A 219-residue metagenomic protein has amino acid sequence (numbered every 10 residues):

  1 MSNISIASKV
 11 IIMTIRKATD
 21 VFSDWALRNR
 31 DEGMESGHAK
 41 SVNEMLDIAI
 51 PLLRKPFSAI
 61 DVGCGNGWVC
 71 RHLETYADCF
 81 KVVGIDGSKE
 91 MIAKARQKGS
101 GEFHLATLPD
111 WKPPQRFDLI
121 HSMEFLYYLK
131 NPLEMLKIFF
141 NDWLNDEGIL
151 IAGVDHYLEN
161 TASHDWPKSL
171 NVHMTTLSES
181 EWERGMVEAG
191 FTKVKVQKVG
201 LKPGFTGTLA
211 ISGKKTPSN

Functional and structural regions predicted by a protein language model:
I4-L52, H72, L158-E159: Conserved class I S-adenosyl-L-methionine
I60-D110: Class I SAM-dependent methyltransferase SAM/SAH-binding core
H121: A conserved beta-strand element that flanks and buttresses the S-adenosyl-L-methionine
L133-D146: A short glycine-rich, Lys/Arg-flanked "PGG" loop and its adjoining helix->strand segment in the class I
E147-D155: Conserved beta-strand signature within the Rossmann-like core of class I S-adenosyl-L-methionine
D155-H173: Short, glycine-/aromatic-enriched active-site segment of Class I SAM-dependent methyltransferases
M174-G190: Short alpha-helix
K198-N219: Core SAM-dependent methyltransferase catalytic element
